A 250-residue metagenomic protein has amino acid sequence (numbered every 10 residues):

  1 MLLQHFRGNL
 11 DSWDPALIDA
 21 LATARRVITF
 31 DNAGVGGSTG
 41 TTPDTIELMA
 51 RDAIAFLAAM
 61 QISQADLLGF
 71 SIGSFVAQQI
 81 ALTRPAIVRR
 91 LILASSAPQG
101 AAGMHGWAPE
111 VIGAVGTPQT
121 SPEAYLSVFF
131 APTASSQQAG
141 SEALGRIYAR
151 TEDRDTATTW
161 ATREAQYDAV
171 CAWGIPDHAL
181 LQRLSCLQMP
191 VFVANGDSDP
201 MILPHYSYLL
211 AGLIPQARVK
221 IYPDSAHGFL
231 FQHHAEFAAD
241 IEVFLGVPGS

Functional and structural regions predicted by a protein language model:
M1-T39: Conserved HGGG/HGGXW glycine-rich cap/lid loop of the alpha/beta-hydrolase fold
I28-L68, A239: Active-site loop/oxyanion-hole signature of alpha/beta-hydrolase fold enzymes
G69-G73, A77: Gly/Ala-rich beta-loop-alpha elbow adjacent to hydrolase catalytic centers
L82, R89-S121: Flexible "cap/lid" loop of the alpha/beta hydrolase fold
R154-L180: Hydrophobic, aromatic-rich cap/lid helix
L187, V193-N195: Short beta-strand/loop motif that positions the catalytic acidic residue of the alpha/beta-hydrolase fold
S198-I202: Acidic catalytic loop of the alpha/beta-hydrolase fold
A217-S250: Catalytic active-site module of serine/aspartate enzymes centered on a nucleophile-bearing elbow/loop
